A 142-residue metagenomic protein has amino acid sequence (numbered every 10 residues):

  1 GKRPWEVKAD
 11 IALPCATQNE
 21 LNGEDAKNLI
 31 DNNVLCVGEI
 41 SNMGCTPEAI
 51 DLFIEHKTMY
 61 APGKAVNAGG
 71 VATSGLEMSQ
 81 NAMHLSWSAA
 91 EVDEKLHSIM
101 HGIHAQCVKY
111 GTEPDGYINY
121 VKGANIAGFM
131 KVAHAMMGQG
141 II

Functional and structural regions predicted by a protein language model:
G1-D25: A structured beta-alpha segment of the ubiquitous adenosine-cofactor-binding alpha/beta core
C15, N28-I142: Adenosine-phosphate binding glycine-rich loop
